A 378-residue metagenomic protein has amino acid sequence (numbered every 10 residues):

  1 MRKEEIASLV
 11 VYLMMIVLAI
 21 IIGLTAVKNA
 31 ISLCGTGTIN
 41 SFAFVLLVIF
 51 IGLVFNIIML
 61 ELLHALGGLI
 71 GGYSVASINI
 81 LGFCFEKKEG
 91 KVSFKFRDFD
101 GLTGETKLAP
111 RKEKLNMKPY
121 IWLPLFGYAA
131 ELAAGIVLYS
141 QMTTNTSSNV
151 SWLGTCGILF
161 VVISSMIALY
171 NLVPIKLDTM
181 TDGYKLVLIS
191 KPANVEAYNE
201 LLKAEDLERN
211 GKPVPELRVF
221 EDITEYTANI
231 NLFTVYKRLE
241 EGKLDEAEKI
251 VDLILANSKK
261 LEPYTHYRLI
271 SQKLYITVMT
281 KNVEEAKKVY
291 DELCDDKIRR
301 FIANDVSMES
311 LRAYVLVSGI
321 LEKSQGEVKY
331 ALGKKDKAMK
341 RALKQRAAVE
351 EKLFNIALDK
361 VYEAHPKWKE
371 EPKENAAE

Functional and structural regions predicted by a protein language model:
M1-I49: Topogenic membrane-insertion module of multi-pass membrane proteins
T38-I58, L153-L169: Membrane-embedded alpha-helical segments that form the functional core of polytopic membrane enzymes, especially those
V48-R111: Small-residue-rich helix-interface/hinge motifs
I70-G71, E105-E113, I175-S258: Polar-ligand-bearing catalytic/cofactor-coordination segments of membrane-embedded or membrane-tethered inner-membrane
R111-E208: Hydrophobic transmembrane alpha-helical segments that form the core helix bundle of multi-pass membrane enzymes
P213-E221, L244-N257, N282-I298, K323-A338 (+1 more regions): Alpha-helical repeat scaffolds
F233, Q272, I276, E309-I320 (+1 more regions): "A position-specific structural signal for the A-helix of alpha-solenoid helical repeats
E240, L261-R312, I320-K323: Alpha-helical adaptor scaffolds
